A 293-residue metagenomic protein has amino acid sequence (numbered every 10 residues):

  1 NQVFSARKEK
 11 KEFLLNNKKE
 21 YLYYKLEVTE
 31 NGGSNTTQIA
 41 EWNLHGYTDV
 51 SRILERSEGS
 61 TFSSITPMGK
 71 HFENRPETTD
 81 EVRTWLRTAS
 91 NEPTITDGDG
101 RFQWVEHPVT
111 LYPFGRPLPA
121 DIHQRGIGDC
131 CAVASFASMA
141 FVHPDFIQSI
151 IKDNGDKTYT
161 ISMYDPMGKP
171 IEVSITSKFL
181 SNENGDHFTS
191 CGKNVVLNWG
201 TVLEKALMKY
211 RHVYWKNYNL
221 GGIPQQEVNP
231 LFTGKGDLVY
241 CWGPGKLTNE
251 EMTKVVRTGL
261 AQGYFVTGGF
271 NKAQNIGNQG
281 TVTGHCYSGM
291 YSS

Functional and structural regions predicted by a protein language model:
N1, R7-R52: Aromatic, loop-rich ligand-recognition surfaces of beta-strand-rich domains
D49-S293: Structured alpha-helical subdomains that flank or immediately precede key functional sites
